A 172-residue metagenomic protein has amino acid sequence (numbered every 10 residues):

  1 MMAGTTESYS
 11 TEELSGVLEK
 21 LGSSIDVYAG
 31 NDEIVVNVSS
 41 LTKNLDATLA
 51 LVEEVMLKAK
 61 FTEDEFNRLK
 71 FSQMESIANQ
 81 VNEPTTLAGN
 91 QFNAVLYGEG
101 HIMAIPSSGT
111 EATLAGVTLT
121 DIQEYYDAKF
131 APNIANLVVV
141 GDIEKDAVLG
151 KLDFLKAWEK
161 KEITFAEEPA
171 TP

Functional and structural regions predicted by a protein language model:
M1, L18, V36, V52 (+5 more regions): Buried hydrophobic packing residues in well-ordered domains
M1-V38, A104-P106: M16/MPP (pitrilysin/insulinase) zinc-metallopeptidase core fold and M16-derived inactive scaffolds
G4-S8, S39-K70: M16/insulysin-pitrilysin zinc metalloprotease superfamily fold
T5, V81-P132, L152-D153: Scaffold signal of the M16-like zinc-metallopeptidase fold and its non-catalytic homologs
S15-E19, K60-A78, E144, I163-P172: Acidic/histidine-enriched alpha-helical segments
A29-D32, D64-R68, P84-Q91, I102-T110 (+1 more regions): Short coil/turn segments at secondary-structure boundaries
V36-L45, K60, S72, S76-Q80 (+2 more regions): Charged, solvent-exposed helices and adjacent loops that form client-binding or oligomerization surfaces
E99, M103, S107, A131 (+1 more regions): An aromatic/glycine/proline-enriched structural segment found at the starts of mature extracellular/organellar domains
